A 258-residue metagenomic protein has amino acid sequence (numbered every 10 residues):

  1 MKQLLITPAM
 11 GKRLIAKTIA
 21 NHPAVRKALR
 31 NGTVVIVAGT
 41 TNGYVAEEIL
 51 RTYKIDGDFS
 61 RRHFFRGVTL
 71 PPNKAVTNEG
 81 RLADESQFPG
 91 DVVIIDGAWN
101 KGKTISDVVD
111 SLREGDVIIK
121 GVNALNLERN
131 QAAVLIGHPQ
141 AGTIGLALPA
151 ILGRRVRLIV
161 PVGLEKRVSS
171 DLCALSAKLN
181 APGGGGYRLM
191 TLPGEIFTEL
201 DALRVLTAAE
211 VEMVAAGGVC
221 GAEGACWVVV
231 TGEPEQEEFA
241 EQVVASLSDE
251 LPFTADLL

Functional and structural regions predicted by a protein language model:
K2-P23, G32-V34, L135-L258: Internal alpha/beta core interface subdomains
A9-N21, D56-L127, L135-Q140, N180 (+1 more regions): Ligand-binding beta-strand-loop-alpha-helix segment within the catalytic cores of soluble metabolic enzymes
I19-L29, T33, V45, K103-S106: N-terminal membrane-targeting hydrophobic helices
A28-S60: N-terminal low-complexity or amphipathic/hydrophobic leaders
V34, G39, I119-V122, V228: Buried hydrophobic positions in well-ordered alpha/beta secondary-structure cores of metabolic enzymes
V35-V37, S60-G67, I159-V162: Short internal beta-strands
T40-T41, L50, N123-A124, G163-K166: Short, ordered loop/turn segments at secondary-structure junctions
